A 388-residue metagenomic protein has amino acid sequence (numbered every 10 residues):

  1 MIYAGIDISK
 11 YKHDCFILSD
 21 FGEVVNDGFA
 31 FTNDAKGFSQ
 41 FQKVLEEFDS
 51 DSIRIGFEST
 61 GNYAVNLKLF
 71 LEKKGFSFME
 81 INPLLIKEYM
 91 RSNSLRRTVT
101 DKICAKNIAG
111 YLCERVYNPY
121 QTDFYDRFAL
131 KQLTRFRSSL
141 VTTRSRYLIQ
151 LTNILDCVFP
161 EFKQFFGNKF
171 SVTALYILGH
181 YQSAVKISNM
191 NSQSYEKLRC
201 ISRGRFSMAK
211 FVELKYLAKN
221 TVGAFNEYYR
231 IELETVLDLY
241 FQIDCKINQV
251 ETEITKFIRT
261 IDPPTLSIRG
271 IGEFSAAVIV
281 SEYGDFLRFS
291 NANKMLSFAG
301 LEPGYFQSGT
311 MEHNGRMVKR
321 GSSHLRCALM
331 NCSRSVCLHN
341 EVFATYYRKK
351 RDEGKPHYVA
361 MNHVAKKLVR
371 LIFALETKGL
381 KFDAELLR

Functional and structural regions predicted by a protein language model:
M1-R388: A detector of single, family-specific signature residues that are central to catalytic or substrate-handling motifs
